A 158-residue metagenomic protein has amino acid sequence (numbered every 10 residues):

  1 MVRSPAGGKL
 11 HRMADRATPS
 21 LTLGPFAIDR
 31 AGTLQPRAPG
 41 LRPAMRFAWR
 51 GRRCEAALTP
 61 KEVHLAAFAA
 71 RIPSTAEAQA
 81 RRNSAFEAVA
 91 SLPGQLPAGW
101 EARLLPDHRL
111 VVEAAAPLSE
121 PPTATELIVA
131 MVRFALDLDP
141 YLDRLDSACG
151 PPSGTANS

Functional and structural regions predicted by a protein language model:
M1-T59, G94-G99, R103-L105: Charge-rich, low-complexity N-terminal segments
G40-A48, L65-F68, V112-A114: Generic recognition of long tandem-repeat/solenoid scaffolds
C54-S74: A short acidic-to-branched-hydrophobic micro-motif
F68-V111: Short, internal acidic amphipathic alpha-helical interface segments that mediate docking to partner proteins
E77-A85, E126, A130-R133, D137: Short amphipathic alpha-helical segments
P93, A135-D146: Short amphipathic alpha-helical signal-transduction/dimerization elements
E101-A135: A short, solvent-exposed beta-edge/loop patch
L145-S158: Short, highly charged C-terminal tails/helix-capping segments
